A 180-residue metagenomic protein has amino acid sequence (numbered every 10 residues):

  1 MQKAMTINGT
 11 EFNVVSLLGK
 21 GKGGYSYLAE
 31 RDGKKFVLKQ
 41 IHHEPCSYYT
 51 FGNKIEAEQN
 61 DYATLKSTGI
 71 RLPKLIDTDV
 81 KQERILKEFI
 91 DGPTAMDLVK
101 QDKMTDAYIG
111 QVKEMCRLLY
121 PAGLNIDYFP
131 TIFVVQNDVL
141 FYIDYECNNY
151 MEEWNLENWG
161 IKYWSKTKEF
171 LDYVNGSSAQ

Functional and structural regions predicted by a protein language model:
M1-S16: Juxta-kinase regulatory segment immediately upstream of eukaryotic protein kinase catalytic domains
V14-E56: ATP-binding glycine-rich loop module of kinase domains
F36, R71, I85, F141-D144: Protein kinase-like catalytic core scaffold
F51, I70-I109: Conserved structural core of kinase catalytic domains
N60-R71: Structural motif at the C-terminus of the N-lobe alphaC helix and the adjacent alphaC-beta4 loop of the Hanks-type
Y62, C116-Y120: Hydrophobic core positions within the conserved protein kinase catalytic domain
P73-T78, L124-Q136: A short glycine-rich, hydrophobically flanked beta-strand micro-motif that places a catalytic Asp/Glu for divalent metal
Y108-G110, Y120-I126, V135-Q180: C-lobe/activation-segment region of protein kinase-like
